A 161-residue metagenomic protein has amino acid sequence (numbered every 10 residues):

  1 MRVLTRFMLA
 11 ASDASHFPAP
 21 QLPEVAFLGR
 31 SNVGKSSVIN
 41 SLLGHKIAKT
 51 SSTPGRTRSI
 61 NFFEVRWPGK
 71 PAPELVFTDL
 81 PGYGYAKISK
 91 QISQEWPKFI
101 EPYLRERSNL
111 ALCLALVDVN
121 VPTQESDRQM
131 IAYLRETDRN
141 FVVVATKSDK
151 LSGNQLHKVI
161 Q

Functional and structural regions predicted by a protein language model:
M1-K87: Conserved G1/Walker A P-loop phosphate-binding module
A72, Q94-Q161: Conserved C-terminal guanine-recognition region of P-loop GTPase G domains, centered on the G4
